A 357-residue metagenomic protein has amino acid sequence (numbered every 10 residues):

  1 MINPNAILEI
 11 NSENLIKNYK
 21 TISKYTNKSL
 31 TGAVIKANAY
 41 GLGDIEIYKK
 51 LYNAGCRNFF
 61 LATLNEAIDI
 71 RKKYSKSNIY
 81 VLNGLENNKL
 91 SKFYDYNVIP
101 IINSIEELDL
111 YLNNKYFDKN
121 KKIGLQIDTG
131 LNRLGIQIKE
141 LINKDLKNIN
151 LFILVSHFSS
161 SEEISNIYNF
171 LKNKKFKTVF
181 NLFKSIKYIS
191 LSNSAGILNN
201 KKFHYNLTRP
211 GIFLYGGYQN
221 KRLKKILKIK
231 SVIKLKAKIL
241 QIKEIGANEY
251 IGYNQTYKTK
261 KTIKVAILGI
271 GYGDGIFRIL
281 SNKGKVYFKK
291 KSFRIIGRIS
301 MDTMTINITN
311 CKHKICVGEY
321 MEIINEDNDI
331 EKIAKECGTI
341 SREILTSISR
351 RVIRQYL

Functional and structural regions predicted by a protein language model:
I2, A6-I10, N14, N27-S190 (+1 more regions): Active-site-proximal beta-alpha core segment in soluble small-molecule metabolic enzymes
I2-S12, I16, E66, L85-N87 (+2 more regions): Active-site anion/phosphate-binding pocket segments in diverse small-molecule metabolic enzymes
Y19-K20: Solvent-exposed alpha-helix faces
S23-Y25, Y40, Y257-T259: Short secondary-structure boundary/capping segments within folded domains
